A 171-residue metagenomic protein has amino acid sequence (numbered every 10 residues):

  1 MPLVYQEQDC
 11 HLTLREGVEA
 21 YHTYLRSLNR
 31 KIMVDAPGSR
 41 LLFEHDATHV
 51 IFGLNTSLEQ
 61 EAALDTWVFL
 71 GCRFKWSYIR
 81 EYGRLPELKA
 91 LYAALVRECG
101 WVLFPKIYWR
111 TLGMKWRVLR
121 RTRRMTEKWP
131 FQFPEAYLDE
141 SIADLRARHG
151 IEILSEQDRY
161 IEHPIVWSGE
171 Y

Functional and structural regions predicted by a protein language model:
M1-P134: Core of folded catalytic or high-affinity ligand/protein-binding domains in predominantly eukaryotic proteins
G113-Y171: Long, solvent-exposed, polar/charged low-complexity segments
